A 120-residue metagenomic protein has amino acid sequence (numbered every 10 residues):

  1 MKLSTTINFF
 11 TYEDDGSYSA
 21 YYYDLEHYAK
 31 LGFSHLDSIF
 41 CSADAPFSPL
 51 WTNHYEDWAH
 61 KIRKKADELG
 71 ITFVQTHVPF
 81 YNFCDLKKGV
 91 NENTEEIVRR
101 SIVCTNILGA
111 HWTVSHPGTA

Functional and structural regions predicted by a protein language model:
M1-H111: N-terminal pre-domain/capping segments
H116-A120: Active-site-proximal loop/short-helix segments that contain or immediately flank catalytic acid/base residue(s)
